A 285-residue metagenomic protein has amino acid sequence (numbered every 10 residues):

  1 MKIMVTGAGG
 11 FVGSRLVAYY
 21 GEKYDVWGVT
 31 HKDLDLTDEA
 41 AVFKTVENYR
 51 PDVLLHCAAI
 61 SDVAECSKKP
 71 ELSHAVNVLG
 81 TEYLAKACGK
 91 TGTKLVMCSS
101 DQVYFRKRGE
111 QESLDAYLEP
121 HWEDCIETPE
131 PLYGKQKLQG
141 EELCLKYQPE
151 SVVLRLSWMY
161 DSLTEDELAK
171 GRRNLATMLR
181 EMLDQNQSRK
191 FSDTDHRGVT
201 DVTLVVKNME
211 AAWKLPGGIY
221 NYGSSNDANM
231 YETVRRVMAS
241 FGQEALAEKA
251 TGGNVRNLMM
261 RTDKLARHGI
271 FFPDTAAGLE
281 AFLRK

Functional and structural regions predicted by a protein language model:
M1-G21: N-terminal Rossmann NAD(P)H-binding glycine-rich loop of SDR-like oxidoreductase domains
L36-V76: NAD(P)H-binding glycine-rich loop region in Rossmannoid oxidoreductase-like domains and their noncatalytic homologs
T37, K68, L72-Y83, E127 (+2 more regions): Glycine-rich NAD(P)-binding loop of the Rossmann-fold in SDR/ketoreductase-type enzymes
E82-T128: Conserved Rossmann-fold NAD(P)-dependent oxidoreductase catalytic core, especially the SDR/UDP-sugar
E142-H196: NAD(P)-dependent short-chain dehydrogenase/reductase
A176-R189, H196-N221: Alpha-helical substrate-binding/gating segment
V205-N257, R261: Mid/C-terminal beta-alpha module of Rossmann-like enzyme folds, strongest in SDR-family dehydrogenases/epimerases
E244-L246, G252-K285: C-terminal amphipathic/interface module of NAD(P)-dependent oxidoreductases and related NAD-binding regulators
